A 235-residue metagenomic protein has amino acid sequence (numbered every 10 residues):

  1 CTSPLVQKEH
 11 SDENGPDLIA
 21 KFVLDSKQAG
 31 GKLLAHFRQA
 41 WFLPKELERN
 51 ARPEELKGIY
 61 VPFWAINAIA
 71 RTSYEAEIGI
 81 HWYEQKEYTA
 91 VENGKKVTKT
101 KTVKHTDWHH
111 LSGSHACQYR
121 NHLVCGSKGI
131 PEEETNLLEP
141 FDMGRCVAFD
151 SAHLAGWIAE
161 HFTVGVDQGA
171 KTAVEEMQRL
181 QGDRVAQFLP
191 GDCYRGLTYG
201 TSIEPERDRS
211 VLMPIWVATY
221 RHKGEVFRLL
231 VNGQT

Functional and structural regions predicted by a protein language model:
C1-E13: Cys/His-rich short segments
N14-V226: Charged, low-complexity helical/coil segments in non-catalytic cytosolic or luminal regions
K223-T235: C-terminal soluble interaction/assembly domains
